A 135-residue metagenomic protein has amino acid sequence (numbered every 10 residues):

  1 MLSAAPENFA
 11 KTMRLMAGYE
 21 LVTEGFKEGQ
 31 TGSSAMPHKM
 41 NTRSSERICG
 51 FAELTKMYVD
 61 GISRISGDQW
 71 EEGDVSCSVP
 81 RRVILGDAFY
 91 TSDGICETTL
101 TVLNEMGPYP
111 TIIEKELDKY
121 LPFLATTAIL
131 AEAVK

Functional and structural regions predicted by a protein language model:
M1-V59: Acidic, glycine-rich loop-and-beta core segments that form the ion-binding/anion-interacting portion of active sites
L21, H38-K135: Glycine-rich cofactor/substrate-binding loops
